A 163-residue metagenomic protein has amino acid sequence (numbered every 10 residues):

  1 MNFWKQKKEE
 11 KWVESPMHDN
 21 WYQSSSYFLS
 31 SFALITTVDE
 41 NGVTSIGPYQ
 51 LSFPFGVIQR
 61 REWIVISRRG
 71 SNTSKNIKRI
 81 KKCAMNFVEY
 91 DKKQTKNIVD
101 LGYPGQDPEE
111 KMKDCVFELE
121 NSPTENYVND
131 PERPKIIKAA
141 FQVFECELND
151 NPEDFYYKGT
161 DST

Functional and structural regions predicted by a protein language model:
M1-S45, F53-T163: Active-site-proximal mixed secondary-structure blocks
